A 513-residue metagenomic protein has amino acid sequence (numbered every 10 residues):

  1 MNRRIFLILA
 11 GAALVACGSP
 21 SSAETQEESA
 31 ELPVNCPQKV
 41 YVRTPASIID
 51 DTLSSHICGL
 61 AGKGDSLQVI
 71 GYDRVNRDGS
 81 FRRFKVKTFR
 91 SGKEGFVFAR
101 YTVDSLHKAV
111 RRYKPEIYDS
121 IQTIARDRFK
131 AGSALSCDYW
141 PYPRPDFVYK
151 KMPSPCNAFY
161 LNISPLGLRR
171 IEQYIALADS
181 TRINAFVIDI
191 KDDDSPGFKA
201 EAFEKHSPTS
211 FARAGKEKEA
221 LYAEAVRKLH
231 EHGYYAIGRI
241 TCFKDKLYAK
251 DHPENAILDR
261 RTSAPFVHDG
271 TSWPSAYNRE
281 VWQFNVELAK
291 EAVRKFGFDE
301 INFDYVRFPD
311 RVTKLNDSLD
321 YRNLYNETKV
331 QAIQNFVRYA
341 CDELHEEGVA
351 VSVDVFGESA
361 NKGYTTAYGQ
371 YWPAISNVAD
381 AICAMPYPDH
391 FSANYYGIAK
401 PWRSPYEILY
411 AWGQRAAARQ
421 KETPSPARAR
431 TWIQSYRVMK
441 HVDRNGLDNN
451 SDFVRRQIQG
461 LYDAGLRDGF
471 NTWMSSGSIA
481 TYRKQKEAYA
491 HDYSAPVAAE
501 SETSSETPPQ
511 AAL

Functional and structural regions predicted by a protein language model:
D50-S66: SH3/SH3-like (including bacterial SH3b) beta-barrel domains that bind proline-rich motifs or cell-wall ligands
G62-A99: SH3/SH3-like beta-barrel superfamily modules
F147-L166, E224-A225, G238-E291, R455-Q457: Active-site-adjacent "subsite" loops/lids of carbohydrate-active enzymes
R170-P196, K295-E300, A381, L461-G469: Catalytic domains of carbohydrate-active enzymes, especially glycoside hydrolases
T181-E217, D310-N316, Y482, Y489: Aromatic-lined carbohydrate-binding/catalytic grooves of carbohydrate-active enzymes
F198-T209, K244-H268, V306-L324, R403 (+1 more regions): Aromatic- and acidic-residue-enriched segments that line the glycan-binding/catalytic groove of carbohydrate-active
V312, Y321-V355, S359-V442: Glycoside hydrolase catalytic-domain groove-lining segments
A379-A393, W402-P508, A512-L513: Substrate-binding cleft of secreted/luminal carbohydrate-active enzymes
